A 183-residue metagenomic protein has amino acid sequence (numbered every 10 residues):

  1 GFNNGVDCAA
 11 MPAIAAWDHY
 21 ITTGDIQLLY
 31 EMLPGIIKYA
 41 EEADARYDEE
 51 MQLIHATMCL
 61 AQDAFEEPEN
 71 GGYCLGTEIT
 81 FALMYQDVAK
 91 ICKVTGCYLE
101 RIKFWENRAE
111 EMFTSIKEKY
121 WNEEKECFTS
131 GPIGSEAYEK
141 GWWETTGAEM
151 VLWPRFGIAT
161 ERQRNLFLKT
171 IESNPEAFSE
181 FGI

Functional and structural regions predicted by a protein language model:
G1-F2, A56-C74: Acidic/His metal-coordination segments adjacent to aromatic residues that form catalytic metal sites in metalloenzymes
G1-L53, C74-A82: Aromatic-rich carbohydrate-recognition surfaces in CAZymes
A9, Y30-E41, P68, G72-K103 (+2 more regions): Active-site core of glycosidic bond-cleaving carbohydrate-active enzymes
A13, L60-Q62, M84: Short hydrophobic/aromatic-rich motifs at helix boundaries and adjacent loops
Y47, M58, P132: Short, flexible helix/strand-to-coil boundary loops that buttress conserved ligand/catalytic motifs in alpha/beta
E49, L60, E123: Residue-level signal for pocket-adjacent positions within structured domains
L53-I54, F128: Short clusters of hydrophobic/aromatic residues that line enzyme substrate/ligand-binding pockets
S115-Y120: Short amphipathic coiled-coil heptad-repeat segments
